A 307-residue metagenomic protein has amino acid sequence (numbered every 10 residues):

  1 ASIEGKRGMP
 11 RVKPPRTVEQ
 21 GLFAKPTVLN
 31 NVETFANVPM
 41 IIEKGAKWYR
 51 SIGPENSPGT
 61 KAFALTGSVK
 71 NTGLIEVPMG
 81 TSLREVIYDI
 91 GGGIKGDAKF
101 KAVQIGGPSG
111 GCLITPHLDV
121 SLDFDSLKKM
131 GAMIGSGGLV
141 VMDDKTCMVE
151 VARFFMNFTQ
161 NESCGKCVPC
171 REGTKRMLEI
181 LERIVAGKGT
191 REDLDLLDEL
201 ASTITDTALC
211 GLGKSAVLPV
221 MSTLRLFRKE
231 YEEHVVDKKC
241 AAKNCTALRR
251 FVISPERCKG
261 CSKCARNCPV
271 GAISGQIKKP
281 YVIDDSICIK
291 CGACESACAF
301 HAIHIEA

Functional and structural regions predicted by a protein language model:
A1-M79, G91: Hydrophobic alpha-helical positions that pack around
P10-P14, D119-R250, P255, G275-P280: Ferredoxin-type iron-sulfur electron-transfer modules in oxidoreductases and energy-metabolism complexes
G80-K95: Short amphipathic, charge-patterned alpha-helical segments
G93-A98, E162, G187-R191, I305-E306: Secondary-structure transition/capping motifs at alpha-helix termini and the adjoining loop/turn into the next element
I94-K129, R225: Terminal amphipathic helices with adjacent charged low-complexity linkers/tails
S163-K166, R257, I287, A297: Short pre-active-site segment immediately N-terminal to redox-active cysteine/selenocysteine motifs in thiol-based
P169-K175, I253, K263-V282, A293-A307: Iron-sulfur cluster-binding cysteine motifs and their immediate structural context in ferredoxin-like electron-transfer
